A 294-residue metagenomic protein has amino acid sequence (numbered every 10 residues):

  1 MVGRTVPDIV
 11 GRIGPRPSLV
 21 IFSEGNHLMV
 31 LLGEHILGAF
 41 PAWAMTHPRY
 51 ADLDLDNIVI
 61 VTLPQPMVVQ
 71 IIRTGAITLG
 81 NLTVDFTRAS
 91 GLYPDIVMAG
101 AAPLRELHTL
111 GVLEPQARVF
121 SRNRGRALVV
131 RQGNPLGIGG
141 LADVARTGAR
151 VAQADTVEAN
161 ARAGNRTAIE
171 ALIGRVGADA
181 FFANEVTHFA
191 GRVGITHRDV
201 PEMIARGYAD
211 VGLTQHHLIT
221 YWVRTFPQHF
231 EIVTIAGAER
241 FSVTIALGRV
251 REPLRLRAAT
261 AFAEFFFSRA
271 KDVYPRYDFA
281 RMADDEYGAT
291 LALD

Functional and structural regions predicted by a protein language model:
M1-R105: Early extracytoplasmic/lumenal segment of secretory-pathway proteins
V6-P7, A102-A168: A conserved helix-loop-strand patch within extracytoplasmic ligand-binding domains of the periplasmic binding
G38-R49, L141-G194: Ligand-binding cleft/hinge of the Venus flytrap
D85-F86, L141, R198-P201: Short hydrophobic/charged patches on amphipathic alpha-helices used for structural packing and interfaces
M98-T109, E202-E231: A ligand-binding cleft/hinge motif common to bilobed small-molecule-binding domains
N123-G125, F226-A263, A280-L293: Periplasmic-binding protein-like
A154, F265-E286: Periplasmic-binding protein-like
G177-T220: Hydrophobic hinge/microswitch elements
